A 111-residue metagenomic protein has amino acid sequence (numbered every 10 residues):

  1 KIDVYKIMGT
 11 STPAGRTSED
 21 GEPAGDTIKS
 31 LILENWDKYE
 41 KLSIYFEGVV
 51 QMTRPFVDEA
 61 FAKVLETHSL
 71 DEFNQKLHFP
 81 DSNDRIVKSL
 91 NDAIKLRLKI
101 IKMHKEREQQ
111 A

Functional and structural regions predicted by a protein language model:
K1-I2: Flexible, glycine-/charge-rich segments associated with ATP-binding catalytic modules
Y5-L42, F46-K95: Amphipathic alpha-helical interaction surfaces in cytosolic regulatory modules
K102-A111: Extended, charge-rich low-complexity interaction segments
